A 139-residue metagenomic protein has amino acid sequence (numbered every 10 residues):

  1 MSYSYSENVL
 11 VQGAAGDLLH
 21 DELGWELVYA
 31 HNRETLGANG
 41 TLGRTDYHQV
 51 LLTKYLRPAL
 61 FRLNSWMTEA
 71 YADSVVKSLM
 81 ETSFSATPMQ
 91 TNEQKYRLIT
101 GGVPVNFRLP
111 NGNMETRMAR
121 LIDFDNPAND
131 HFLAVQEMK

Functional and structural regions predicted by a protein language model:
M1-K139: An alpha-helical interface "stripe"
